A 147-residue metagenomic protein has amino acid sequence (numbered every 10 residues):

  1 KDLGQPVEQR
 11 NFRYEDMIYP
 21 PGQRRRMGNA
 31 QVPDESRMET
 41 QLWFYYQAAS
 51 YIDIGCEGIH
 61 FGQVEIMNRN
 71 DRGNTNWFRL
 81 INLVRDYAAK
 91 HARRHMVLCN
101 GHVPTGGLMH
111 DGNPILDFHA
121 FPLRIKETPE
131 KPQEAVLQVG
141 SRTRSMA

Functional and structural regions predicted by a protein language model:
K1-A147: Glycan-processing catalytic domains of CAZymes
